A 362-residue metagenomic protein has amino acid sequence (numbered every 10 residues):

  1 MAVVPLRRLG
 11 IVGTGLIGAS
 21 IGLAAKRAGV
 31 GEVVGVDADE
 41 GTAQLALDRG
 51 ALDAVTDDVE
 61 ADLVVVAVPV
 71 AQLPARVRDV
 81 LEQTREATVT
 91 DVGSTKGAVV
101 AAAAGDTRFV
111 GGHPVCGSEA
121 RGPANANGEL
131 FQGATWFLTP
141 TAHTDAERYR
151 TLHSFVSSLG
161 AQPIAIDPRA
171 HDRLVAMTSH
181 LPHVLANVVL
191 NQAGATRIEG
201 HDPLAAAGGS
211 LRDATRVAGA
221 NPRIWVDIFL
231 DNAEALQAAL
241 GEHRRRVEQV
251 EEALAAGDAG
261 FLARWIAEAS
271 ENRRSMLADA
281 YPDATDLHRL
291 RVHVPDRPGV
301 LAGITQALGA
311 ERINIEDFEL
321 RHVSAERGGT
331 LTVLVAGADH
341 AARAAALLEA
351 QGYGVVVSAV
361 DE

Functional and structural regions predicted by a protein language model:
M1-V55, L63: NAD(P)+-binding Rossmann beta1-loop-alpha1 motif at the extreme N-terminus of oxidoreductases
A38, V68, V92-S94: Short beta->alpha hinge that forms the Motif I/post-I loop of the SAM-binding pocket
D57-T88: Rossmann-like NAD(P)-binding element
R76-N125: Rossmann-like NAD(P)(H) cofactor-binding subdomain of soluble oxidoreductases
L130-G219: Internal alpha-helical scaffold of NAD(P)-dependent oxidoreductase catalytic cores
E199-S270: Interdomain hinge/lid region at the active-site interface of Rossmann-like NAD(P)-dependent oxidoreductases
N272-E362: A conserved regulatory-domain signal marking ACT and ACT-like small-molecule sensing domains and adjacent regulatory
